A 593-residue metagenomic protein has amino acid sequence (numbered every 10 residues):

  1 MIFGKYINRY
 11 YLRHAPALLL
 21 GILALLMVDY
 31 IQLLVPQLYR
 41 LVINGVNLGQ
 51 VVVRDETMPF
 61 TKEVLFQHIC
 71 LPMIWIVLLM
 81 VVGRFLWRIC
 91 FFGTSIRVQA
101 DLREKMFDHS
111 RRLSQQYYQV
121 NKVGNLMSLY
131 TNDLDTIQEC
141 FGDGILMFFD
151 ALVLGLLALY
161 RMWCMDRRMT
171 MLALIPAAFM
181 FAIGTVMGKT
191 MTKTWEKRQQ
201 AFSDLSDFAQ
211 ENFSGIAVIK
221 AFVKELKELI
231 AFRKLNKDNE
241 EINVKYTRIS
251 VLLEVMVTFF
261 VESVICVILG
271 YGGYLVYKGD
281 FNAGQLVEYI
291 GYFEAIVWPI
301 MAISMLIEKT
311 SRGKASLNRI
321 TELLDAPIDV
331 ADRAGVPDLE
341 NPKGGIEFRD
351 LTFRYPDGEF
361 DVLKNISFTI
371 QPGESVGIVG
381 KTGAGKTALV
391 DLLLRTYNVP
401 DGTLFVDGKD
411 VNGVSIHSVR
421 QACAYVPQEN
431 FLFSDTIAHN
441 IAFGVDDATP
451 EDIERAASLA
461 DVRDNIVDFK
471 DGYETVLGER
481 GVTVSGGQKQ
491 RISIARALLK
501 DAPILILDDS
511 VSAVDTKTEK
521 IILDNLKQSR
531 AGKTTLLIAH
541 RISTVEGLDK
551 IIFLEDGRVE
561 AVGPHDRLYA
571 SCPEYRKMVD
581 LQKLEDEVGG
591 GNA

Functional and structural regions predicted by a protein language model:
M1-V35, N47-P72, L86-F91, S95-V98 (+10 more regions): Membrane-integrated ABC transporters
I2, F91, R111-G155: Juxtamembrane loop-to-helix connectors within ABC transporter transmembrane domains
L12-R13, Q115-Q116, N132-F141, I145 (+8 more regions): An intracellular "coupling" helix at the cytosolic face of ABC transporter transmembrane type-1 domains
R13, A17-D29, I76, D143-K197 (+1 more regions): Transmembrane helices of ABC transporter permease
S110, F232, I320, F348-D350: Conserved catalytic Walker-motif region of ABC-type ATPase nucleotide-binding domains
R161-I175, R248-N318, L324: Helix-loop-helix
L339-A593: ABC-type nucleotide-binding domain
